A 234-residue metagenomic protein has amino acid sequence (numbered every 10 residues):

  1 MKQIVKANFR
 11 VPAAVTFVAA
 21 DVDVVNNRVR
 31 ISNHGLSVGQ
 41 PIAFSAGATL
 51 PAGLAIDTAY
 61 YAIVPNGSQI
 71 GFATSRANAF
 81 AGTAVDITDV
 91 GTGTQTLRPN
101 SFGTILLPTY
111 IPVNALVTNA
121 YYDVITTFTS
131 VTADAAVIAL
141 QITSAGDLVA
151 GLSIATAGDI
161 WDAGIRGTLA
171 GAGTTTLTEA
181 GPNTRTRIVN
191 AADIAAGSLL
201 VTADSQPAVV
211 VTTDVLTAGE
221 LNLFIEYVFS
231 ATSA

Functional and structural regions predicted by a protein language model:
M1-N8, T212-A234: C-terminal interaction-tip segments
M1-T16, D89, R98, F229: Extracellular receptor-binding modules and their adjoining Ser/Thr/Gly/Asp/Asn-rich linkers
V15-S101, S130, L152: Small/polar beta-strand repeat architecture
L36-P41, T104-I142, N222-V228: Beta-rich globular "head" domains
L50, V124-D134, T213-G219, A231-A234: Extended, low-complexity, turn-rich repeat/linker tracts enriched in Gly/Pro/Ser/Thr and Asp/Glu that occur
F72-N78, A135-A150: Short edge-strand/loop segments of extracellular domains
S153-L216, E226: Cysteine-clustered segments with highest specificity for TGF-beta superfamily mature ligands
